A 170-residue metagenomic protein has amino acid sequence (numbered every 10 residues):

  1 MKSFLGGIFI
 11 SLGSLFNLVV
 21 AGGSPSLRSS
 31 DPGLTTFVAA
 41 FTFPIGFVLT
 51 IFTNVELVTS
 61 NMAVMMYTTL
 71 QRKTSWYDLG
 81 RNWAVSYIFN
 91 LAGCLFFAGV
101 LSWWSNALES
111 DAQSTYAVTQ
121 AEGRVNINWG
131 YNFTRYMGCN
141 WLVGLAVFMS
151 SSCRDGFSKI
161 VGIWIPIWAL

Functional and structural regions predicted by a protein language model:
M1-L170: Alpha-helical transmembrane segments and their helix-helix packing motifs
